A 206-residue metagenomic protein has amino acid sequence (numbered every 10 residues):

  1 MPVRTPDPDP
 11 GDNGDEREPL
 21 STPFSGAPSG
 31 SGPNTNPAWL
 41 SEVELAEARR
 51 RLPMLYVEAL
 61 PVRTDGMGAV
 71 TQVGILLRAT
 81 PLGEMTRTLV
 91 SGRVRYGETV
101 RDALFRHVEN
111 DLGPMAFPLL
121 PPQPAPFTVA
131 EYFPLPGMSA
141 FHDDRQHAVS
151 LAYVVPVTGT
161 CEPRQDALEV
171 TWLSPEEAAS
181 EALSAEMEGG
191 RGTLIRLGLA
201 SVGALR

Functional and structural regions predicted by a protein language model:
P2-G66, H142-D143: Acidic, metal-coordinating catalytic segment for phosphate/diphosphate chemistry, firing primarily on the Nudix
P2-T5, L82-R87, Q146, S150-R206: Nudix hydrolase/Nudix homology domain
L52-Y56, G68, E84, L89 (+1 more regions): Short connector loops at helix/strand junctions that flank enzyme active sites, especially segments positioning acidic
E58, Q72, E169: Conserved beta-strand and immediately adjacent loop positions that scaffold enzyme active sites
A59, L104, Y153-V155: A structural signal for short, well-ordered beta-strand segments
P61-R63, L77, V157, S174: Residue-level signal for short segments within beta-strands and strand-turn junctions of well-structured beta-sheet
G68-F117: Conserved Nudix-box catalytic region and its N-terminal flanking loop in Nudix hydrolases and closely related
G113-T160: Active-site segment of metal-dependent pyrophosphate-handling enzymes, primarily the Nudix hydrolase catalytic core
